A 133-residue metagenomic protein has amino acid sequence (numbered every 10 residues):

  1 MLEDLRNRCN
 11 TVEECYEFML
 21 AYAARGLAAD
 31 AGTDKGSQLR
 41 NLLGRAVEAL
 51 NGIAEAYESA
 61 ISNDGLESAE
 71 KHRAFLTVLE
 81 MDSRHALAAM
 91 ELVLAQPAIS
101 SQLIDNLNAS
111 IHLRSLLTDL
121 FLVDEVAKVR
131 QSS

Functional and structural regions predicted by a protein language model:
M1-N63: Core of compact, soluble alpha-helical bundle domains
A28-G36, G65-E70, Q96-I104: Short, surface-exposed loop/turn segments at secondary-structure junctions
A29-G32, S59, L66, S110 (+2 more regions): Solvent-exposed, non-transmembrane amphipathic alpha-helical segments
T33-R40, T77, L103-I111: Short, charged, amphipathic alpha-helical segments
L39-A49, M81, T118-E125: Short, charged low-complexity intrinsically disordered segments located at boundaries of structured domains
S62-V93: Mid-chain, well-packed structural core segment of small domains
A86-S133: Amphipathic alpha-helical binding modules
